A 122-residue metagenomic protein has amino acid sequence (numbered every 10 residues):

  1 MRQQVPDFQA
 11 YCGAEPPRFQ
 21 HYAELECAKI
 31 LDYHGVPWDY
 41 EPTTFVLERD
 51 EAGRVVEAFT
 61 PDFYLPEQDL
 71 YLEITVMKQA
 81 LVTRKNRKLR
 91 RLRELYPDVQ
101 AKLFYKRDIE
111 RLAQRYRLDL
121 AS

Functional and structural regions predicted by a protein language model:
M1-S122: Electrostatic, structured charged patches in enzyme active sites and in nucleic-acid/phosphate-binding
